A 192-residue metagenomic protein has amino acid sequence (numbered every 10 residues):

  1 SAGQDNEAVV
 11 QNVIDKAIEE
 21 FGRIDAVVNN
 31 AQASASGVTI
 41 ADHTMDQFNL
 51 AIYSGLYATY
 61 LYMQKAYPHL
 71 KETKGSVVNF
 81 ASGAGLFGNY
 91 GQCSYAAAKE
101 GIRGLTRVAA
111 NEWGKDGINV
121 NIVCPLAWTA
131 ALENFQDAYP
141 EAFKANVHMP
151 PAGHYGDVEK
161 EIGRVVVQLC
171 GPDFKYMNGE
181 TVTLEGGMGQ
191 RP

Functional and structural regions predicted by a protein language model:
G37, F87, V166-V167, N178-P192: Short C-terminal tail/terminal secondary-structure segment of NAD(P)H-dependent dehydrogenase/reductase domains
V38-I40, T44-N49, F143-N146: Substrate-binding pocket helix/loop in short-chain dehydrogenase/reductase
H43, G88-A96, V108: Active-site loop-to-helix junction immediately N-terminal to the catalytic Tyr of the SDR YXXXK motif in Rossmann-fold
M63, A98, T106: Active-site helix of classical SDR
S82: Residue(s) in the substrate-gating loop at a strand-loop-helix junction that position the organic substrate next
G114, N119, M177-G179: Short, small/polar-rich loop/turn modules that mediate ligand/substrate recognition or access, typified
P140-K160: Catalytic Tyr-x(3-8)-Lys segment
